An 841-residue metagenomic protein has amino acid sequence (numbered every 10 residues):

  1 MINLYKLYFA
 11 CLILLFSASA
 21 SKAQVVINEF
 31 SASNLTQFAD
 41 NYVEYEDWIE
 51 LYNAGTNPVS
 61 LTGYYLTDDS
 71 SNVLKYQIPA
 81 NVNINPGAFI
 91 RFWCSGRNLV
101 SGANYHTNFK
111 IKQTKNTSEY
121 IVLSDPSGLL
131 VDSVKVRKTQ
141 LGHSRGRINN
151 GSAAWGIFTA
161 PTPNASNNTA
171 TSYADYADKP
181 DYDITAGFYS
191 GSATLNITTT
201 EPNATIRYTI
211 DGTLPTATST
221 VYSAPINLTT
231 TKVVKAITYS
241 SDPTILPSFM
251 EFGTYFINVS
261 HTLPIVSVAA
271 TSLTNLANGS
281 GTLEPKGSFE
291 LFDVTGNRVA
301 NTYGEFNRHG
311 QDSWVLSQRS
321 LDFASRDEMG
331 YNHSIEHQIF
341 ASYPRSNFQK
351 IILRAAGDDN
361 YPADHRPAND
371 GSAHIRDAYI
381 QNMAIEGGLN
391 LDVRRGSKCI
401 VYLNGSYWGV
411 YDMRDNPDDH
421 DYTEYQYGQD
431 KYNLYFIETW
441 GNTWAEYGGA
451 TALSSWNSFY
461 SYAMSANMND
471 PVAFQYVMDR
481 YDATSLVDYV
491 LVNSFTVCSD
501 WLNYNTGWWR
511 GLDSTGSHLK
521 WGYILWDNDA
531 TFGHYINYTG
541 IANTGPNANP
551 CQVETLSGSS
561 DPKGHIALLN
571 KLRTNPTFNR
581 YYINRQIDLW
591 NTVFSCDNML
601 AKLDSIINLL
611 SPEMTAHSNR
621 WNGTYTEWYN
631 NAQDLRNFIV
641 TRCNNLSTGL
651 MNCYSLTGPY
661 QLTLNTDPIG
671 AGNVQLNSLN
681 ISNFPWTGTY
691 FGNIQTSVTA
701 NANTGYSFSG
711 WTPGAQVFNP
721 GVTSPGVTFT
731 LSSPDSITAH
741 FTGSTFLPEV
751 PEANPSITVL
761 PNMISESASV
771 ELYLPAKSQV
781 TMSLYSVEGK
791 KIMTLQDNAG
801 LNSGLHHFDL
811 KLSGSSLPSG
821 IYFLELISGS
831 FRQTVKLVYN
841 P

Functional and structural regions predicted by a protein language model:
M1-V25, L747, L810: Bacterial Sec-dependent N-terminal signal peptides
S19-K22, E749-P841: C-terminal outer-membrane/trafficking sorting elements
S21-A204, I237, T244-F256, N637: Intrinsically disordered, low-complexity linkers and terminal tails enriched in Ser/Thr/Pro/Gly with interspersed basic
Y64, I206-Y208, V674, F708-S709 (+2 more regions): Short beta-strand elements bearing conserved aromatic residues within extracellular beta-rich modules
N83-P86, F92, Q140-N307, N652-I669 (+4 more regions): Short, compositionally stereotyped local motifs that mark structural "simplifiers"
N116-S118, T229-V233, N693-Q695, P734 (+3 more regions): Extracellular Ig-like/FN3 beta-sandwich strand-entry sites
P163-S172, P264-I265, L273-T282, G287-S288 (+11 more regions): Middle-to-C-terminal accessory/interaction subdomains
V268, L276-E446: Conserved ATP-binding subdomain of kinase catalytic cores across diverse folds
